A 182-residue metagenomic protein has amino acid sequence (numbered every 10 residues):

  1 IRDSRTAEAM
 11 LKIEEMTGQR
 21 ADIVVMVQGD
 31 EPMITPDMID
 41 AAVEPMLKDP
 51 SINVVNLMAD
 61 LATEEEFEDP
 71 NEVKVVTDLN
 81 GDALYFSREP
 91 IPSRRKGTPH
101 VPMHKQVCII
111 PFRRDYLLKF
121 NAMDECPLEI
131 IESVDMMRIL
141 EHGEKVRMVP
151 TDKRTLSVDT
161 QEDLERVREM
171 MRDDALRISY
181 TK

Functional and structural regions predicted by a protein language model:
I1-E44: Short phosphate-binding loop-to-helix
I1-S4, A62, T155-S157: A short acidic, often aromatic-flanked loop/helix-cap motif at beta-alpha or helix-coil junctions that lines enzyme
E8-K12, P70-V73, E165: Short, surface-exposed amphipathic charged segments that create phosphate/polyanion-binding patches used for binding
Q19-A21, D49-I52, E144: Short, high-confidence coil segments that cap the C-terminus of an alpha-helix and link into the following beta-strand
V24-Q28, V55-L57, F120, R147-T151: Short beta-strands and strand-loop turn motifs
I34-C126: Conserved core of the sugar-phosphate nucleotidyltransferase
H100-K182: Conserved alpha/beta core of the MobA/IspD/sugar-nucleotide pyrophosphorylase nucleotidyltransferase superfamily
